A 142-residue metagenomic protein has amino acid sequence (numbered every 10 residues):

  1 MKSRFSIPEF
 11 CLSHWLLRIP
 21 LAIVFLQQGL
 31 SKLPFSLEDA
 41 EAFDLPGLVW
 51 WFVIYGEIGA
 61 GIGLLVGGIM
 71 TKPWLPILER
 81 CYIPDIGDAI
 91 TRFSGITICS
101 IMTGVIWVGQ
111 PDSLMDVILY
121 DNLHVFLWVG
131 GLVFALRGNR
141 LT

Functional and structural regions predicted by a protein language model:
M1-P34, W50-T142: Extended, low-polarity transmembrane helix blocks
E38-G47: Perimembrane loop-to-helix junctions flanking transmembrane segments
